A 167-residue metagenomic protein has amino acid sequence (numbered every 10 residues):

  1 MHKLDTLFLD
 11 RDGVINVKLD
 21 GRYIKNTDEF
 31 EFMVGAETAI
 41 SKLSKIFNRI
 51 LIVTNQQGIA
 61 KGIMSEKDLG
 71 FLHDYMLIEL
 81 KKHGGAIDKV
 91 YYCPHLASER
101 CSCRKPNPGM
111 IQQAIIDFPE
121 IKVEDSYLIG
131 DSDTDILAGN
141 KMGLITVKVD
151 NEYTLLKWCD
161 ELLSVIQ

Functional and structural regions predicted by a protein language model:
M1-L51: Active-site neighborhood of HAD-like aspartate-dependent phosphohydrolases
H2-K3, K67, D74-A86, S98-L128 (+1 more regions): Asp-based, Mg2+/Mn2+-dependent phosphohydrolase catalytic module
F8, Y91, L128: Conserved beta-strand segments that form the floor/walls of ligand-binding pockets within enzyme and binding domains
D10-D12, N55, D131, D135: Acidic active-site catalytic centers that drive phospho-/nucleotidyl reactions and related ester hydrolyses
I15-V34, I59-D68, G85, H95-S102: Metal-dependent phosphoesterase signature
L19, K42, A60, L144-I145: A very general structural signal that marks isolated residues within well-ordered alpha-helical segments
A36, I40-H73, K89-L96: Substrate-recognition element of Asp-dependent hydrolases with the DxDx(T/V) motif
